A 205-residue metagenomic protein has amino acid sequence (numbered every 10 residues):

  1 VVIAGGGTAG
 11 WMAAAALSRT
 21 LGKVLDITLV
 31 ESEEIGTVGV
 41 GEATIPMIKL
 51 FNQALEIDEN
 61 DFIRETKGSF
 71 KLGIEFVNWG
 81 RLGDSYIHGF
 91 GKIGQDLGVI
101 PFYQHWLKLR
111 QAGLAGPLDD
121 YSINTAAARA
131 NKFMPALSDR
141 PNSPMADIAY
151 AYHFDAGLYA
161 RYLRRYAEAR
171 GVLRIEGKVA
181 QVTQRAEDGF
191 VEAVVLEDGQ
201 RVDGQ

Functional and structural regions predicted by a protein language model:
V1-A9, T28: Beta1/beta-strand and adjacent pyrophosphate-binding region of the FAD-binding site in flavoprotein oxidoreductases
A15, R19, R165: Short, well-ordered alpha-helices that flank and scaffold nucleotide-derived cofactor binding pockets
S18-V40: Glycine-rich FAD pyrophosphate-binding loop
T28, L173-I175: General small-molecule cofactor/ligand-binding pocket signal
G39-A128: Dinucleotide-binding Rossmann-like beta1-alpha1 core, especially the glycine-rich loop that anchors the ADP
A127-R161, V202: Helix-loop-beta segment of a Rossmann-like dinucleotide-binding subdomain
I175-A193: A conserved short coil-to-beta-strand element within the FAD-binding core of flavoproteins
E197-Q205: Core beta-strand elements of the Rossmann-like FAD/NAD(P) dinucleotide-binding domain in flavoenzyme oxidoreductases
